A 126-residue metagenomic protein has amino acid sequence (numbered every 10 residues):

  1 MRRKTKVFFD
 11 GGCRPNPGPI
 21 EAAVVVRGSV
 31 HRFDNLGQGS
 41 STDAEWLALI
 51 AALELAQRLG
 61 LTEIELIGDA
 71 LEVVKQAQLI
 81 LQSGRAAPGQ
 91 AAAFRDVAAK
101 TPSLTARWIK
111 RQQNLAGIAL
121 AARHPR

Functional and structural regions predicted by a protein language model:
M1-D43, E54-Q57: RNase H-like nuclease fold core
G12-N16, I50-A122: RNase H catalytic domain
E45, L49: Short, conserved alpha-helix that lines the donor NDP-sugar binding/gating region of sugar-transfer enzymes
R126: Acidic, His- and aromatic-enriched active-site or binding-groove loops in soluble protein domains that engage sugars
